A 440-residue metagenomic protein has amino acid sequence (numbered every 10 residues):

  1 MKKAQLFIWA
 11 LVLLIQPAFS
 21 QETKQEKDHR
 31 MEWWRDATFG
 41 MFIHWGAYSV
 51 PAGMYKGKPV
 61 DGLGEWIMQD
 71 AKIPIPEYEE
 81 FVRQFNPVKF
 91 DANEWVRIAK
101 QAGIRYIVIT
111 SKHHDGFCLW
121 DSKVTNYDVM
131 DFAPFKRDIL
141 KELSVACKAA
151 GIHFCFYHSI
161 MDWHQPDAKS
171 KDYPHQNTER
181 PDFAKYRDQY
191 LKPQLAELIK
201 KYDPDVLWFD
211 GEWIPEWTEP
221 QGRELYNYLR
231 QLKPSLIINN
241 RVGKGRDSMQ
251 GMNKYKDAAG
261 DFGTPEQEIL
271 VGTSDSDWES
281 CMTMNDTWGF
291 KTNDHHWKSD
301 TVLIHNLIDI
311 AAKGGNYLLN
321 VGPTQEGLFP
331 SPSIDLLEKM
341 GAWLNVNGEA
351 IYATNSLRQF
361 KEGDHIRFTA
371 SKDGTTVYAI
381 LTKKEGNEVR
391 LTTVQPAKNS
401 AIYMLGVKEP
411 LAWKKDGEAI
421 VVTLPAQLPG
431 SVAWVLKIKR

Functional and structural regions predicted by a protein language model:
M1-E22: Bacterial Sec-dependent N-terminal signal peptides
Q21-R440: Mature catalytic domains of secreted/periplasmic carbohydrate-active enzymes
